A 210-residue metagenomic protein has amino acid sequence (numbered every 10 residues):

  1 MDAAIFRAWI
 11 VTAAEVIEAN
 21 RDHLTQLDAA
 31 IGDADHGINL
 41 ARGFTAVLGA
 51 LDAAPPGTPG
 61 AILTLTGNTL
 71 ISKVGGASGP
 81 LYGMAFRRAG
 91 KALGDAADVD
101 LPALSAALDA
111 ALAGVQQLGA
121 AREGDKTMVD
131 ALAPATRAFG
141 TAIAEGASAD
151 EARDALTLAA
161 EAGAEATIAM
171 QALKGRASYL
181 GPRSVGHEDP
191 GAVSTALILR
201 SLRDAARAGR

Functional and structural regions predicted by a protein language model:
M1-R210: N-terminal loops that bind phosphate or other acidic moieties and the adjacent beta-alpha structural core
